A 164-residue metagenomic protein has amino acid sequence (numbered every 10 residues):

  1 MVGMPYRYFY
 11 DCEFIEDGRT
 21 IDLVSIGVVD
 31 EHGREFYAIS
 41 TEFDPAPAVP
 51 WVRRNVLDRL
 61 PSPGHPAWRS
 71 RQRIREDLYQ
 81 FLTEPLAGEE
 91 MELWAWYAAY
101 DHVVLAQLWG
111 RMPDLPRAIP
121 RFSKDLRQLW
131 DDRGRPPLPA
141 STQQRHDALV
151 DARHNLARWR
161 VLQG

Functional and structural regions predicted by a protein language model:
M1-G3: Short, Lys/Arg-enriched N-terminal segments with co-localized hydrophobic residues within the first ~10-30 amino acids
P5-W96, T142: Conserved non-catalytic scaffold segment of RNase H-like nuclease domains
E16-G18, W130, L156: Hydrophobic positions within alpha-helical membrane elements
Q72-E76, Q80, K124-R127, H154-A157: Short, contiguous clusters of charged residues that form electrostatic/catalytic patches at enzyme active sites, used
L93, A98, V104, P137-G164: Acidic, Mg2+-coordinating catalytic module of metal-dependent nucleases/exonucleases that use a two-metal-ion mechanism
Y100-P120: Substrate-recognition/cap helix-loop segment adjacent to the acidic, metal-dependent catalytic center of Asp-based
R117-L138: Short, flexible loop segments at boundaries between secondary-structure elements
